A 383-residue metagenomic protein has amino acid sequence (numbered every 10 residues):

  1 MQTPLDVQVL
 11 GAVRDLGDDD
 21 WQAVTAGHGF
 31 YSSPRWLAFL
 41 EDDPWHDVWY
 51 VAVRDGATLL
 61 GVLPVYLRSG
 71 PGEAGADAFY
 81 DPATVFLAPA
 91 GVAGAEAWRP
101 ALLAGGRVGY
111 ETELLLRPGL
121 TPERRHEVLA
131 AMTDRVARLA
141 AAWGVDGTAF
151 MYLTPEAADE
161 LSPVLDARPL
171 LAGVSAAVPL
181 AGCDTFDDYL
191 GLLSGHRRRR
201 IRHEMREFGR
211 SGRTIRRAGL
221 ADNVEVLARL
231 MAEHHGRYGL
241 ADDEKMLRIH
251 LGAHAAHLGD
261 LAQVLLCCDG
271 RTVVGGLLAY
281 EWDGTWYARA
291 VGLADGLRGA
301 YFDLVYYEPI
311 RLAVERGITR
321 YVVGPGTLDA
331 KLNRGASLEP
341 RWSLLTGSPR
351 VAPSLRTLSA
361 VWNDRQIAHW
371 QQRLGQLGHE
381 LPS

Functional and structural regions predicted by a protein language model:
M1-S383: N-acyltransferase acceptor-side catalytic subdomain
